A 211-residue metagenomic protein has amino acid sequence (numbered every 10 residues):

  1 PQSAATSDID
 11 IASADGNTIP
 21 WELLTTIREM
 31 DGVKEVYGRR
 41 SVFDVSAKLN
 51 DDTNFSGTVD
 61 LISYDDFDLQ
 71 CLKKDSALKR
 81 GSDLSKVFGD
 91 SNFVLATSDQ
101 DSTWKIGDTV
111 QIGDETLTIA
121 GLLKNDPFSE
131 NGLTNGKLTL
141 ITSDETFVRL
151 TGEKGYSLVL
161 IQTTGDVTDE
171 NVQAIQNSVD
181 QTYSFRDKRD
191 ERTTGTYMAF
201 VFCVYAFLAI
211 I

Functional and structural regions predicted by a protein language model:
P1, E191-I211: Hydrophobic alpha-helical transmembrane segments of multi-pass inner-membrane transport and secretion
Q2-R189: Basic-flanked hydrophobic alpha-helices used for secretion and membrane insertion
